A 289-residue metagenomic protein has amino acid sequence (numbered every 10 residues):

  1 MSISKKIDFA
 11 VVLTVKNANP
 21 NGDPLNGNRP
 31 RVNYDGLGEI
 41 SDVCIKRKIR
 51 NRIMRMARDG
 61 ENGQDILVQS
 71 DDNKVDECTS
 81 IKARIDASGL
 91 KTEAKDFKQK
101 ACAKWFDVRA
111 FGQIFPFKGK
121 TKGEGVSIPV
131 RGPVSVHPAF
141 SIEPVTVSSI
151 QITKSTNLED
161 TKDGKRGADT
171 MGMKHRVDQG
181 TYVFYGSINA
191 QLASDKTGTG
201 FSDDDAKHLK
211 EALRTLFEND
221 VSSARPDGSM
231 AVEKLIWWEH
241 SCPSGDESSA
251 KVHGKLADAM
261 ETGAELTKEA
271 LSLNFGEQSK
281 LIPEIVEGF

Functional and structural regions predicted by a protein language model:
M1-F289: RNA-binding basic/glycine-rich loop and surface signature characteristic of RAMP-family CRISPR effectors
